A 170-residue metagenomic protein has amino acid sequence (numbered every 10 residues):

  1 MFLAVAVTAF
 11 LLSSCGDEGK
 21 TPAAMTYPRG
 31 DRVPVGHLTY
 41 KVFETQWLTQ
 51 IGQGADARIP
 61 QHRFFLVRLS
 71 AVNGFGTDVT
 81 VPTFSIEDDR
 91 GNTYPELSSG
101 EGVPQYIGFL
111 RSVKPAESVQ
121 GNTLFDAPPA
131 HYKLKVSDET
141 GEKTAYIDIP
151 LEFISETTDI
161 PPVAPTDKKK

Functional and structural regions predicted by a protein language model:
M1-S13: Sec-dependent bacterial lipoprotein signal peptides
C15-K170: Conserved functional micro-motifs across diverse proteins
